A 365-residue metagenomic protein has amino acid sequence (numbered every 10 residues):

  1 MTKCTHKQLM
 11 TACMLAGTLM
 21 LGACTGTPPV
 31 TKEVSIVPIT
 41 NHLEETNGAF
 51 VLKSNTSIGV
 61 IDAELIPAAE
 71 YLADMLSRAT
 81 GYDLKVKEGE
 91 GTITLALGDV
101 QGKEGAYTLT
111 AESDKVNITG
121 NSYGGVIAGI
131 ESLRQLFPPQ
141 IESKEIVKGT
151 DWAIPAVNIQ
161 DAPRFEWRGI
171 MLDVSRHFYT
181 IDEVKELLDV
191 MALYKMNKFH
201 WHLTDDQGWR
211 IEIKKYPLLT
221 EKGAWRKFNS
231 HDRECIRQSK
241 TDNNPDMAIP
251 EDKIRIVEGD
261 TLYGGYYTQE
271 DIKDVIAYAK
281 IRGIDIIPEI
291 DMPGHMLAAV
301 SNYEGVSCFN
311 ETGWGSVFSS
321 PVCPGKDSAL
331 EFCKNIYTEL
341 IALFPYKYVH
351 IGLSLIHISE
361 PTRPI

Functional and structural regions predicted by a protein language model:
T2-T11: Bacterial N-terminal signal peptides that target proteins for export
A12-G22: Bacterial N-terminal signal peptides
C24-R168: Acidic, contiguous N-terminal accessory segments
G102-E104, T110-P324, S328-L330, T338-Y348: Feature activates predominantly on carbohydrate-active enzymes
I356-I365: Single conserved hydrophobic/aromatic residue that forms the stacking wall/gate of nucleotide- or nucleobase-binding
